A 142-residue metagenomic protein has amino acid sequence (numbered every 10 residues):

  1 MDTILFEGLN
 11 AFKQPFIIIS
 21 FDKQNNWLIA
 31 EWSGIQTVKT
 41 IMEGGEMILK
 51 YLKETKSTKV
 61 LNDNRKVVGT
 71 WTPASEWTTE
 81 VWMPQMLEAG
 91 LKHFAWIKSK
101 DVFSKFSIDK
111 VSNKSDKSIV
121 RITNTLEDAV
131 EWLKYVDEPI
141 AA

Functional and structural regions predicted by a protein language model:
D2-A142: Amphipathic, Lys/Arg-enriched alpha-helical "gate/interface" segment within cytosolic domains that mediates
